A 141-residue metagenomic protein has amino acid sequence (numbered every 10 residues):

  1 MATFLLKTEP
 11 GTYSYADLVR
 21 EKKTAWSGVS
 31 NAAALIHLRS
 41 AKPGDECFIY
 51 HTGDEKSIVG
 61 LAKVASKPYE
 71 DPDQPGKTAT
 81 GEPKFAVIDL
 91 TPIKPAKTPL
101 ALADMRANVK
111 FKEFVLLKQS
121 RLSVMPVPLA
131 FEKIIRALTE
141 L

Functional and structural regions predicted by a protein language model:
M1-P43, F131, T139-L141: Compositionally biased, charged N-terminal/linker segments
A2, K22, P43-D45, I58-G60 (+1 more regions): A generic structural signal for short beta-strands and their flanking turns/coil linkers
K7, T91, M125: Residues in well-ordered beta-strands of folded domains
D17, P99-D104, R136-L138: Short, charged, solvent-exposed linker or helix-capping segments at domain edges/interfaces that act as flexible hinges
F48-I49, K63: Hydrophobic beta-strand signal
Y50-K56: Short, charged beta-turn/beta-strand-edge "cap" motif at the junction between a beta-strand and an adjacent loop
L61-L122: Aromatic- and Lys/Arg-enriched surface recognition patch
